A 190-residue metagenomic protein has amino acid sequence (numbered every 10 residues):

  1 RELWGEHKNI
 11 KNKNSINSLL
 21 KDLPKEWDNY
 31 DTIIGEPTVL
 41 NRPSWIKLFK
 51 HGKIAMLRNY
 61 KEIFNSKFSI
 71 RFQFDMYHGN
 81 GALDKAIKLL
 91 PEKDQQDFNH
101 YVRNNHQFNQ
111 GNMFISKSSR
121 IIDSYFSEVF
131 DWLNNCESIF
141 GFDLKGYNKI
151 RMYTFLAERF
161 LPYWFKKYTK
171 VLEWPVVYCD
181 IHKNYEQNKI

Functional and structural regions predicted by a protein language model:
R1-I190: ER/Golgi luminal nucleotide-sugar-dependent glycosyltransferases, focusing on the catalytic module
